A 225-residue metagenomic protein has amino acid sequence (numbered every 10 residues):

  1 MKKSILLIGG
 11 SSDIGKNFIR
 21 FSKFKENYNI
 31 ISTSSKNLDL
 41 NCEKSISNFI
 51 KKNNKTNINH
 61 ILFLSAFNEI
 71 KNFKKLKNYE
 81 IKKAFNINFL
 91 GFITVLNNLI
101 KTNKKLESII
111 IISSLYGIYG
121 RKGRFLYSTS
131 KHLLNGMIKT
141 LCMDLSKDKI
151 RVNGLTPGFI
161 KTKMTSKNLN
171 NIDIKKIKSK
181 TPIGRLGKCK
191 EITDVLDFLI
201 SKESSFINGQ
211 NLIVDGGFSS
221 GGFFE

Functional and structural regions predicted by a protein language model:
S11, G15-I19: N-terminal Rossmann NAD(P)H-binding glycine-rich loop of SDR-like oxidoreductase domains
S47, A66-K82, G123-L126, S166-L169 (+1 more regions): Conserved mid-core segment of classical short-chain dehydrogenase/reductases
F67, K74-T94, I110, L134: Catalytic Tyr-X3-Lys loop
L96, S130-K131: Active-site helix of classical SDR
S114: Residue(s) in the substrate-gating loop at a strand-loop-helix junction that position the organic substrate next
S146, R151, I207-G209: Short, small/polar-rich loop/turn modules that mediate ligand/substrate recognition or access, typified
T181-I192: A conserved structural motif in NAD(P)-dependent oxidoreductases
D197, N208-E225: Short C-terminal tail/terminal secondary-structure segment of NAD(P)H-dependent dehydrogenase/reductase domains
